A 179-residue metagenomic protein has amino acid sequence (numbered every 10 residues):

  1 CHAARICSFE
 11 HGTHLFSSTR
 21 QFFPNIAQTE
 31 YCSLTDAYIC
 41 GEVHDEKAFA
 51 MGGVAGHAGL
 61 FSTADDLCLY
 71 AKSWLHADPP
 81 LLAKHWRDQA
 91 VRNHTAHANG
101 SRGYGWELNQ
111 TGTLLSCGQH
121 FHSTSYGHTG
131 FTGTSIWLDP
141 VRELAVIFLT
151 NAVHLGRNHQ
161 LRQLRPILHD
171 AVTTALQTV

Functional and structural regions predicted by a protein language model:
C1-S123: Short, surface-exposed loop or secondary-structure junction motifs that flank catalytic or metal-binding residues
A64-C68, P140, P166-D170: A structural signal for well-ordered alpha-helical segments within the folded catalytic domains of diverse enzymes
W74, A152-V153: Short, glycine/serine-rich, charged loops/turns that create anion-binding and catalytic segments at active sites
R102-Y104, H128, W137: Claisen-condensing/thiolase-fold acyl-transfer catalytic domains that form or cleave C-C bonds in fatty acid
Q110-L114, G118-S123, T129, R157-Q160 (+1 more regions): Peripheral terminal and inter-domain segments
S125, T132-R142: Short, surface-exposed beta-strand/loop micro-motifs that present aromatic residues
I136, E143-A152: Short, well-ordered beta-strand elements
H154-T178: Generic C-terminus detector
